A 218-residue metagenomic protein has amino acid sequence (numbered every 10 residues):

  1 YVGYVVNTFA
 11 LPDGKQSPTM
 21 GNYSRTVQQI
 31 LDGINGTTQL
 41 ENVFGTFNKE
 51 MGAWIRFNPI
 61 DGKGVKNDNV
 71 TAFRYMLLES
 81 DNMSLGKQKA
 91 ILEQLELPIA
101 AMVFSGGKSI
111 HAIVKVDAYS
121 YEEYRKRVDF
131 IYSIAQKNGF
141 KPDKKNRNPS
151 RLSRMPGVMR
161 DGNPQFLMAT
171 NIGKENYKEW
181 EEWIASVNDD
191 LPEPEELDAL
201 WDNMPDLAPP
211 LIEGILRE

Functional and structural regions predicted by a protein language model:
Y1-R74: DNA replication initiation on ssDNA origins
T8, E96-F104: Short, glycine- and small/hydrophobic-rich beta-strand elements in well-ordered beta-sheets
T38, V43-N48, F57, K89-L95 (+1 more regions): Short, solvent-exposed secondary-structure boundary motifs
K49, A72, P149, R217-E218: A short, polar/charged loop/turn motif at coil->beta-strand junctions and beta-hairpin connectors
R56-L95, V116-E196: DNA replication initiation modules
K63-N67, A100-M102, P210: Short beta-strand/turn micro-motifs at beta-sheet edges
M102-H111, S153: Short, conserved phosphate-binding/catalytic loop or strand-edge motifs used in phosphoryl-/nucleotidyl-transfer
P194-E218: The Walker A/P-loop phosphate-binding site
